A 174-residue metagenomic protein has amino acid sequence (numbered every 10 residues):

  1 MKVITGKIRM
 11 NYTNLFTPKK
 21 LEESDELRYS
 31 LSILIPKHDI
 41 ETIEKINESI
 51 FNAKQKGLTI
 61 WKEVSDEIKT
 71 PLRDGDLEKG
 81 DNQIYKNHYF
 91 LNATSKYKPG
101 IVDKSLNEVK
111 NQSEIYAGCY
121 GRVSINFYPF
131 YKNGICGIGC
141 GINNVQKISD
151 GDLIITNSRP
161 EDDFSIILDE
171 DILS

Functional and structural regions predicted by a protein language model:
M1-F90: OB-fold ssDNA-binding interfaces and closely related basic DNA-contact patches used across DNA replication/repair
P18, E41-I43, P99, I148-I155: Residues in flexible loops and secondary-structure boundaries
S32-L34, N92-T94, Q146-I148: Residues in well-ordered beta-strands of folded domains
T59-I135: Structured, beta-strand-rich domain cores that present glycine/charged loop surfaces used to bind extended ligands
L106-S174: Compact mixed alphabeta submodule
